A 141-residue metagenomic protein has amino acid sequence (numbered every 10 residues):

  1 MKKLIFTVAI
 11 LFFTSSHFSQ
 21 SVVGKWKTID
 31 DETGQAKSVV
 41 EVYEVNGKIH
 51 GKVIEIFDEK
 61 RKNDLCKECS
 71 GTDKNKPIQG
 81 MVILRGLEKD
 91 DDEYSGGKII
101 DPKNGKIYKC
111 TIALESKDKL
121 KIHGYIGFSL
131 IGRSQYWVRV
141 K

Functional and structural regions predicted by a protein language model:
L4-S15: Sec-dependent N-terminal signal peptides
T14-K25: N-terminal helix-cap/turn-to-beta initiation motif at the start of protein domains
K25, K48, D118-K119: Structural motif
D30, Q35-D101, I107-Y108: Central antiparallel beta-sheet cores of small beta-barrel/beta-sandwich binding domains
D31-T33, P102, A113, G127-F128: Short polar/acidic secondary-structure junctions
E44, K89, L114-E115, R139: Generic beta-strand structural signal
K117-K119, I126-K141: Edge beta-strand at a domain terminus
